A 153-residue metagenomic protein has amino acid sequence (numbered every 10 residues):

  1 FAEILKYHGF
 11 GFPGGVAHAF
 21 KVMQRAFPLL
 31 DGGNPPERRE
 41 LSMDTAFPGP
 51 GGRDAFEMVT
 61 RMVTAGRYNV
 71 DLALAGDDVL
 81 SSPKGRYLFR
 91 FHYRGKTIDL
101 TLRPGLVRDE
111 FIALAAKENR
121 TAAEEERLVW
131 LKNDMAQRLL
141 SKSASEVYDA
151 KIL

Functional and structural regions predicted by a protein language model:
F1-F12, V16-L153: Non-transmembrane, aqueous-exposed alpha-helical and coiled segments at domain scale
